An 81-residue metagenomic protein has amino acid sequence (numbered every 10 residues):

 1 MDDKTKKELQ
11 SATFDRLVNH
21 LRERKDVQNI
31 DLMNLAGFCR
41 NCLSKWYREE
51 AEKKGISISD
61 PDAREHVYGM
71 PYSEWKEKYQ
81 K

Functional and structural regions predicted by a protein language model:
M1-K81: Domain-level signature for proteins that mediate thiol-based redox and metal-cofactor handling
